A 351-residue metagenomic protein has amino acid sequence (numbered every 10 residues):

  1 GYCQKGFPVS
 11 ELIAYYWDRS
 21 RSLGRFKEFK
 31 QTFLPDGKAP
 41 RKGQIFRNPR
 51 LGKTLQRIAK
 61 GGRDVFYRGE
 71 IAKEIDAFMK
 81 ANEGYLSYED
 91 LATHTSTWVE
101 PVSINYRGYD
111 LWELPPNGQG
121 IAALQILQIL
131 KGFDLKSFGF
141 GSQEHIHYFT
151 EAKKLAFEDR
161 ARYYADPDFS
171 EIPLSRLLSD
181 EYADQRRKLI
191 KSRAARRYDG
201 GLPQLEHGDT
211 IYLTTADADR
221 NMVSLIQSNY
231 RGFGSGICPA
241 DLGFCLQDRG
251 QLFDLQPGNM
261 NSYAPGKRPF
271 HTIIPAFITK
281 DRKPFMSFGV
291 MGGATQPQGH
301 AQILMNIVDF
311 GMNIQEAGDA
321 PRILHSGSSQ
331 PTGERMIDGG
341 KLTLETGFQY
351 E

Functional and structural regions predicted by a protein language model:
G1-C3, E74-D76, F140-K154, I314-R322: Short, well-structured alpha-helical segments that form the helix of a local strand-helix-strand
G1-G61, F66-R68, A72-G118, L178-S179 (+2 more regions): Noncatalytic scaffold domains of N-terminal-nucleophile
G61-R68, K73, V290-Q315: Alpha-helical support elements that line or immediately flank enzyme active sites and cofactor-binding pockets
Y85-S87, N221-M286, Q296, F310 (+1 more regions): Active-site rim segments in enzyme catalytic domains, especially the processed small/beta chain of N-terminal
W98, H207-T210, H271-I273: Short, small/polar residue-rich loop motifs at catalytic or cofactor-binding pockets
W112-G120, I211-T214, I226-I237, V290-P297: Glycine-rich phosphate/pyrophosphate-binding beta-alpha loops
G132-N229, D241-L242, R249: Internal maturation/activation junctions in enzymes
D219, K267, H300, D309-E351: Extended C-terminal subregions enriched in glycine
